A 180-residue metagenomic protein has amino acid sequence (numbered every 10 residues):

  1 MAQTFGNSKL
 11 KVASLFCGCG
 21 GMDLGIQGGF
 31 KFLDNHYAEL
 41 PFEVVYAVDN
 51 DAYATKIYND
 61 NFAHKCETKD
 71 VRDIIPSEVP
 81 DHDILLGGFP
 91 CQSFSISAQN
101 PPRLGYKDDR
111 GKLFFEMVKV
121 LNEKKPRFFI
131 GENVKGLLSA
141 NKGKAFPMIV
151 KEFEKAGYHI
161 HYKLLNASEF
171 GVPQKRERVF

Functional and structural regions predicted by a protein language model:
A2-K9, A13, N35, P102 (+3 more regions): Short, well-ordered helical secondary-structure segments
Q3-K65: Conserved S-adenosyl-L-methionine
G25-L33, D73, K119-E123: A generic secondary-structure signal
K69: Cofactor-binding loops of NAD(P)H-dependent oxidoreductases, dominated by short-chain dehydrogenase/reductases
I74-I84, F94-F180: Class I S-adenosyl-L-methionine
G87: N-terminal nucleotide-binding beta1-loop-alpha1 segment
P90: Short glycine-/small-residue-rich Rossmann-like dinucleotide-binding loops
